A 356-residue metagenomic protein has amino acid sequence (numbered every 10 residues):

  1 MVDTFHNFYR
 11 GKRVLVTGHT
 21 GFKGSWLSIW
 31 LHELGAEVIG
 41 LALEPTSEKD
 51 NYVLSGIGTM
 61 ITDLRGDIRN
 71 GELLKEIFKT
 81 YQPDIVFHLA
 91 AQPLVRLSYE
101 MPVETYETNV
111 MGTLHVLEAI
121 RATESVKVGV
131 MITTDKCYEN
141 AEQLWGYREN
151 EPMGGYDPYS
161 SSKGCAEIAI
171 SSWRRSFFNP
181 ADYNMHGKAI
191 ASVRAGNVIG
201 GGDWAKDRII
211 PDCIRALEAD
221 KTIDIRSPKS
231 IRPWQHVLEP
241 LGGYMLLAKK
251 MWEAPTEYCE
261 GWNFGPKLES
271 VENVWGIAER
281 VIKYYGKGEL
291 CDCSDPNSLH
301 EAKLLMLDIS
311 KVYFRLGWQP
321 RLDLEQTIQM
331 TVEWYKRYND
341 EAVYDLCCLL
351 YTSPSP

Functional and structural regions predicted by a protein language model:
M1-A195, Y338: N-terminal Rossmann-like NAD(P)+-binding domain of SDR-like oxidoreductases, especially those catalyzing
G71-E72, D84, R96, V103 (+7 more regions): Residues in well-ordered alpha-helical elements
A141-G146, N150, P158-Y159, G164-P255 (+1 more regions): NAD(P)-dependent short-chain dehydrogenase/reductase
I223, L247-W262, N339-L346: Core catalytic loop region at the nicotinamide-binding pocket of NAD(P)H-dependent oxidoreductases
V237, G261, N297-Q319, D340: Conserved C-terminal active-site "lid" loop/helix of NAD(P)H-dependent oxidoreductases that clamps the redox cofactor
C259-W262, E269-E279, G286-L304, L346-L349: C-terminal "lid/loop" region of Rossmann-like NAD(P)-dependent oxidoreductases
W318-Y344: A contiguous, mid-protein "functional segment" used to position or interact with cofactors/ions or partner subunits
Y351-P356: Conserved small/polar residues in nucleotide/adenosyl-binding loops
